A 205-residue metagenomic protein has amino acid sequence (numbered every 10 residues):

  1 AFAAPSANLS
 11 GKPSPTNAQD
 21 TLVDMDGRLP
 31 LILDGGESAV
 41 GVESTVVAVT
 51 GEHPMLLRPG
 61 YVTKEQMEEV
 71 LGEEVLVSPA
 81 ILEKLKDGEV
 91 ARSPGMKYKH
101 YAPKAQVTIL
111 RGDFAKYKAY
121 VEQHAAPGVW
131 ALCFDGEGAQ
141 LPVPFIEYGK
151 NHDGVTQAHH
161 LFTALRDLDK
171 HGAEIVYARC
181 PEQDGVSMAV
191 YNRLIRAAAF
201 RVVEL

Functional and structural regions predicted by a protein language model:
A1-L205: Active-site-adjacent structural elements in enzyme catalytic cores
